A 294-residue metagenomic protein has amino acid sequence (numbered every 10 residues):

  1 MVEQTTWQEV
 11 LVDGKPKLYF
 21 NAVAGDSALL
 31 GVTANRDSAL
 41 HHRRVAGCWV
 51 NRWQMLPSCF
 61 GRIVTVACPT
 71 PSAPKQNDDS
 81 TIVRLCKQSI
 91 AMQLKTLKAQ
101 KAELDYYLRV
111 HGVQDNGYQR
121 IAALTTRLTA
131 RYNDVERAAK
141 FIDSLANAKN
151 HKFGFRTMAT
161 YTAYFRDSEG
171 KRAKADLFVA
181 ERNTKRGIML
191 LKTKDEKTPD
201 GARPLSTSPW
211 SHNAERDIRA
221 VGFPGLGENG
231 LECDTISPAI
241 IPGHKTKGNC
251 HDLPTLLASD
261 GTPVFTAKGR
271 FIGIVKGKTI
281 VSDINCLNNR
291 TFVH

Functional and structural regions predicted by a protein language model:
M1-R52, L97-R109: Protease-domain processing segments flanking chymotrypsin-fold serine proteases, especially trypsin-like
V2, G47, P57, G61 (+6 more regions): Terminal peptide-recognition signature
N21, G31, H42, F153 (+4 more regions): Flexible, gly/ser-rich surface segments that form the specificity/activation loops bordering the active-site cleft
A24-P69, R172-F178, D260-P263: A conserved glycine-rich beta-strand in the N-terminal activation segment of trypsin-fold
C48-N51, T255-V275: Catalytic nucleophile loop of clan PA
V64-P74, R127, R131-E215, G227-N229 (+1 more regions): Conserved active-site neighborhood of the chymotrypsin/trypsin-like protease fold
T70-M158, I272-H294: C-terminal cap/linker of serine protease catalytic domains
